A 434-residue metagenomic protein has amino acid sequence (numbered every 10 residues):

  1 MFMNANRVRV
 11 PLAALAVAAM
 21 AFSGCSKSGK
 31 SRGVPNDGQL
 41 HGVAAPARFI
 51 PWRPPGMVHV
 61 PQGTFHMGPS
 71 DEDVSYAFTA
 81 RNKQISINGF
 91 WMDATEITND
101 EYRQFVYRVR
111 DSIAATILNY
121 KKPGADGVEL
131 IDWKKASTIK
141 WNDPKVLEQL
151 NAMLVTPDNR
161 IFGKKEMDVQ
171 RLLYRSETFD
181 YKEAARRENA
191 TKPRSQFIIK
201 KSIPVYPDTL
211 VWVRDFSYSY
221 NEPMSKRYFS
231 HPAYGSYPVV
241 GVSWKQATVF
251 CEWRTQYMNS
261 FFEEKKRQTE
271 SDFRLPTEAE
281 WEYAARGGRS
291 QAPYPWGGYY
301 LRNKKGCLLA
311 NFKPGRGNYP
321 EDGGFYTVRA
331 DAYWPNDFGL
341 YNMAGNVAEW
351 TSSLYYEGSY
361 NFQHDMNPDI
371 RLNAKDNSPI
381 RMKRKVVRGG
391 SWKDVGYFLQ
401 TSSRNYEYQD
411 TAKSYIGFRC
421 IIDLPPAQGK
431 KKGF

Functional and structural regions predicted by a protein language model:
F2-L12: Bacterial N-terminal signal peptides that target proteins for export
N6, A374-S378, N405-A412: Short proline/glycine-enriched turn/loop segments at secondary-structure junctions
P11-A19: Gram-negative bacterial Sec-dependent N-terminal signal peptides
F22-G24: C-terminal motif of bacterial Sec signal peptides marking the signal peptidase cleavage site
G29-D37, H59-V60, H66, D71 (+2 more regions): Functional-site microenvironments in short loops/helix caps that host divalent-cation chemistry
G29-W52: N-terminal pre-domain segments of enzymes
F49-F229, G235-A247, G345: A short glycine-rich, aromatic-capped structural motif
S414-K430: Short, structured beta-strand segments at or near domain termini in extracellular proteins/domains
